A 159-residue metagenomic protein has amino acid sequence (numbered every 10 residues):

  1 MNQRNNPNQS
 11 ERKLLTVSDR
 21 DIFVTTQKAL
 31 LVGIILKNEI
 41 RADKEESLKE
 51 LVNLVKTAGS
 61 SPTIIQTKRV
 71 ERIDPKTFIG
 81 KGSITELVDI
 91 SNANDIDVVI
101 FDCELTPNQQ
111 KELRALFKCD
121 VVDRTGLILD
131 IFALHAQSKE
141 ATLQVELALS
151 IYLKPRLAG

Functional and structural regions predicted by a protein language model:
M1-R124, I128-D130: N-terminal accessory targeting/assembly segments
L127-G159: Extended, highly charged alpha-helical segments
